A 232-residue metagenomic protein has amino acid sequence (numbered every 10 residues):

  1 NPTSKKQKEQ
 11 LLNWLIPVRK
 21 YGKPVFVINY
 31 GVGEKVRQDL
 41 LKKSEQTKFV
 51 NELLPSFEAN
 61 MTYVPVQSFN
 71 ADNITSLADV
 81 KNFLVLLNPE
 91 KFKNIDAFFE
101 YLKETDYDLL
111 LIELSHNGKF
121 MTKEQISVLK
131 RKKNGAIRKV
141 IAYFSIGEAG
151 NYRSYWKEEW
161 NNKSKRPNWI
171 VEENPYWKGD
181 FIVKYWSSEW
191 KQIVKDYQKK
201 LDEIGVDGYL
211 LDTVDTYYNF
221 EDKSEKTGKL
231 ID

Functional and structural regions predicted by a protein language model:
N1-D232: Glycan-processing catalytic domains of CAZymes
